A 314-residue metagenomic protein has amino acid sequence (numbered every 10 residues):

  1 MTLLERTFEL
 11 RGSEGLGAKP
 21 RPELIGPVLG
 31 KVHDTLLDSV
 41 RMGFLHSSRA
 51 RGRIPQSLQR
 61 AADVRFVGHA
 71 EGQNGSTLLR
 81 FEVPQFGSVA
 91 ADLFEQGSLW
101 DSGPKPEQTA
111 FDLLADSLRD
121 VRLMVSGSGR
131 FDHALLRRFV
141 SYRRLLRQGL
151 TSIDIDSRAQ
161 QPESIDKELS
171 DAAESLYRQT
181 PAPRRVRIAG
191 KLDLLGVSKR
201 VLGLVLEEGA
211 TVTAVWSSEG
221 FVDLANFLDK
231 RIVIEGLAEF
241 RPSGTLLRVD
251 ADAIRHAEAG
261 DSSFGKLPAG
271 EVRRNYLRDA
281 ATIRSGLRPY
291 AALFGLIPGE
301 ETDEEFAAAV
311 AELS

Functional and structural regions predicted by a protein language model:
M1-S170: Protein-protein interaction interfaces in oligomeric scaffolds, predominantly long amphipathic alpha-helices
I165-R185, V222-A225: Short boundary/loop segments of OB/S1/cold-shock single-stranded nucleic-acid-binding domains
A182-S198: Structural detector for short beta-strands of small beta-barrel domains
R187-A189, V233-E235, A307: Conserved beta-strand residues within beta-sheet cores
D193-W216: OB-fold (S1/OB) nucleic-acid-binding surfaces
E219-E235: Short nucleic-acid-contacting surface segments enriched for D/E, G, S/T with interspersed K/R
E239-L267: OB-fold/S1-family single-stranded nucleic acid-binding modules
V272-S314: Short linear interaction segments
